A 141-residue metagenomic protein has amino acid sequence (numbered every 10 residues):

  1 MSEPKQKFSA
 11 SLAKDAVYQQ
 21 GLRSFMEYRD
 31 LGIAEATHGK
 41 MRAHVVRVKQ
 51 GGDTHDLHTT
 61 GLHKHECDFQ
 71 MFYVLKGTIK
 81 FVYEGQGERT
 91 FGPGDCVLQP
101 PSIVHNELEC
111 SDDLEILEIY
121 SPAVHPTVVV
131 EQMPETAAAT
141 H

Functional and structural regions predicted by a protein language model:
S2-A13, Q19, N106-H141: Double-stranded beta-helix
V17-L62, E66-D68: A short glycine-rich, His/Asp/Glu-containing loop-to-beta-strand
T37, K80, H125-P126: Flexible, glycine-rich phosphate/dinucleotide-binding loops and adjacent beta-alpha linkers at cofactor/substrate
V45-K49, K64-F81, I119-P122: Short, conserved beta-strand element in jelly-roll/cupin
V45-R47, D95, H105: Hydrophobic/aromatic beta-strand elements that line small-molecule binding cavities or substrate pockets in beta-rich
D56-H58, P100-I103: Short acidic (Asp/Glu) patches
V82-E84, L108: A generic structural motif
G85-S102: Short acidic-glycine-tyrosine-enriched beta hairpin
